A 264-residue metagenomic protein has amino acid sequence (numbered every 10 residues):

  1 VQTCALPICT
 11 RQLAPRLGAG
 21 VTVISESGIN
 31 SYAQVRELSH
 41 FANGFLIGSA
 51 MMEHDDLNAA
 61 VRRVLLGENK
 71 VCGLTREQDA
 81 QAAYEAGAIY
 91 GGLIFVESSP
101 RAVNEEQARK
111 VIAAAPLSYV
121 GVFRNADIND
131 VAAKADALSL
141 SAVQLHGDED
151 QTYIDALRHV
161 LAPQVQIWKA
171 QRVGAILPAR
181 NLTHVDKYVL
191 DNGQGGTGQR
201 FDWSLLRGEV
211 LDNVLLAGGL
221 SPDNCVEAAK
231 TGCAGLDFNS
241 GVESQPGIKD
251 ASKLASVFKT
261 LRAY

Functional and structural regions predicted by a protein language model:
V1, E26-Y32, A50, C72-E77 (+7 more regions): Active-site beta-loop-alpha junctions enriched in small/polar residues
V1, Y90-Q107: Glycine-rich, proline-tolerant flexible connector loops at the mouths of alpha/beta enzymes
Q2-L6: Short, small-residue-biased leader/transition segments that mark boundaries at the very start of proteins
T10-L13, S25, I29-I47, T75-A86 (+5 more regions): Catalytic cores of alpha/beta
Q12, R16, S39, M51-N69 (+5 more regions): C-terminal helical cap(s) of enzyme catalytic domains, especially alpha/beta-barrels
V23-S27, F45-I47, N69-G73, G91-L93 (+6 more regions): Hydrophobic faces of well-ordered beta-strands that scaffold small-molecule active sites in alpha/beta enzyme cores
S39, F45-A50, I154-R158, W168-C225 (+1 more regions): Classical nucleotidyltransferase
N104-L157, K169-Q171: Glycine/small-residue-rich loop that forms an oxyanion/phosphate-binding "nest" at active or ligand-binding sites
